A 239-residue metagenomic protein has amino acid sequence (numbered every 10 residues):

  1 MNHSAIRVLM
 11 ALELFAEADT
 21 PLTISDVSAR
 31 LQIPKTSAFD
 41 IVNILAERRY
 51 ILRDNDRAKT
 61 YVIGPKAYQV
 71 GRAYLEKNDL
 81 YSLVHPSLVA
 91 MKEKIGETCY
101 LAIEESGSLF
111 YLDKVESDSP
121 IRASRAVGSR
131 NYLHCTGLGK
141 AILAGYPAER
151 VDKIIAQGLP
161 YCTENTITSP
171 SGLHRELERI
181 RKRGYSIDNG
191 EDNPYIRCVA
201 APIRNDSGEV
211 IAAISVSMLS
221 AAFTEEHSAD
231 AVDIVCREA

Functional and structural regions predicted by a protein language model:
M1-K77: N-terminal helix-turn-helix
N2-A5, T60, G64, K77 (+8 more regions): Short, structured helix-loop boundary elements
I51-R53, L101-A102, I203: A structural signal for short hydrophobic beta-strand segments in well-ordered beta-sheet cores
R57-A58, V62-Q157: Amphipathic alpha-helical effector-binding/dimerization core of metabolite-sensing transcriptional regulators
N165-E238: Extended hydrophobic
